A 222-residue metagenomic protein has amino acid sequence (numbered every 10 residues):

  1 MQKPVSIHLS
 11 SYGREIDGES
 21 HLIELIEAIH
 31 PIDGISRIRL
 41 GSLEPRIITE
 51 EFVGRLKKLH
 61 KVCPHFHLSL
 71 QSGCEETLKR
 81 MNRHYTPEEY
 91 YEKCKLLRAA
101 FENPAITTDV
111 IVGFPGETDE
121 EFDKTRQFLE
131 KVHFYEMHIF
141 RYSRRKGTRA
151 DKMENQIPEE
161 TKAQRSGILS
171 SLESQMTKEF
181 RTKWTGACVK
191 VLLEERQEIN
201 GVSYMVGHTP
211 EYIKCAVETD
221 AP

Functional and structural regions predicted by a protein language model:
M1-D119, E130: Conserved SAM/AdoMet-binding glycine-rich loop
G13-H30, G34, M81-H84, R144-Q175: Radical SAM enzyme [4Fe-4S]-AdoMet core and its adjacent flexible, acidic and glycine-rich loops/tails across
I35, C63-H65, A105-T107, F134 (+3 more regions): Active-site lining segments that contact anionic ligands and/or coordinate catalytic metals
L68, D109, L129, M137 (+2 more regions): Hydrophobic, well-ordered secondary-structure elements that form the walls of internal hydrophobic environments
F122-V132: A glycine- and small/hydrophobic-rich beta-loop-beta segment that serves as a flexible "lid/hinge" or phosphate-binding
E136-S143: Internal alpha/beta loop-helix hairpins
K152-P222: Terminal RNA-binding accessory module
